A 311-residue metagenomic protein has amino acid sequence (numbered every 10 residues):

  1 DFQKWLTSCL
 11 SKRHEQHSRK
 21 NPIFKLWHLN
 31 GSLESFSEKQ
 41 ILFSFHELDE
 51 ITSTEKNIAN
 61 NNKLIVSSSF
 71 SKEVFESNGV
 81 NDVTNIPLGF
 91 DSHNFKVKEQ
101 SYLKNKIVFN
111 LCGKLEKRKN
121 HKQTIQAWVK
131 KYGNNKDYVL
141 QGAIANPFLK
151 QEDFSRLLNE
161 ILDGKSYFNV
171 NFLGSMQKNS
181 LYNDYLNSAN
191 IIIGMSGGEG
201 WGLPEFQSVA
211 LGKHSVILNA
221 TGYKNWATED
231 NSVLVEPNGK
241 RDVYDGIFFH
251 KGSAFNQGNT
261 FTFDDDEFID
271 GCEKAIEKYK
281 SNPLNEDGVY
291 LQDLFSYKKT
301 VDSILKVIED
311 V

Functional and structural regions predicted by a protein language model:
D1-V74, L181: Extended catalytic core of nucleotide-activated donor transferases of GT-like folds
S53, F90-K106: Acidic anion/phosphate-binding donor-loop and adjacent secondary structure in glycosyltransferase catalytic cores
N62-E73, V80-K96: Donor nucleotide-sugar binding/catalytic pocket of nucleotide-sugar-dependent glycosyltransferases
Y102-K119, I125-W128, L140-G142: Conserved donor-binding/catalytic core segment of Leloir-type glycosyltransferases
E152-S180, I191: Nucleotide-activated donor-binding/catalytic signature segment of Leloir-type glycosyltransferases, i.e., the conserved
G197: Aromatic "clamp/platform" in nucleotide-sugar-dependent glycosyltransferases that forms part of the donor/acceptor
H214-I217, V233-V235: Short hydrophobic beta-strand element within catalytic cores of glycosyltransferases and related nucleotide-activated
N259-D270, E277-I308: A charged, aromatic-enriched C-terminal amphipathic alpha-helix characteristic of glycosyltransferases across folds
